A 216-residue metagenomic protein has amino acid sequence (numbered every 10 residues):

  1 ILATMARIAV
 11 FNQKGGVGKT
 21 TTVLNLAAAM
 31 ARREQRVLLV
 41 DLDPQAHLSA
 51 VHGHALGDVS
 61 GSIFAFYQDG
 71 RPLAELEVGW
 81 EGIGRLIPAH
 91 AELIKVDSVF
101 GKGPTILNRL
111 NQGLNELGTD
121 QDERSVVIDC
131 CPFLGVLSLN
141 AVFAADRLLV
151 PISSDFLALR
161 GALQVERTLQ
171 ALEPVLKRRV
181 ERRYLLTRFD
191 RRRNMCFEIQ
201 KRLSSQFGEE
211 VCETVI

Functional and structural regions predicted by a protein language model:
I1-I216: P-loop NTP-binding core
